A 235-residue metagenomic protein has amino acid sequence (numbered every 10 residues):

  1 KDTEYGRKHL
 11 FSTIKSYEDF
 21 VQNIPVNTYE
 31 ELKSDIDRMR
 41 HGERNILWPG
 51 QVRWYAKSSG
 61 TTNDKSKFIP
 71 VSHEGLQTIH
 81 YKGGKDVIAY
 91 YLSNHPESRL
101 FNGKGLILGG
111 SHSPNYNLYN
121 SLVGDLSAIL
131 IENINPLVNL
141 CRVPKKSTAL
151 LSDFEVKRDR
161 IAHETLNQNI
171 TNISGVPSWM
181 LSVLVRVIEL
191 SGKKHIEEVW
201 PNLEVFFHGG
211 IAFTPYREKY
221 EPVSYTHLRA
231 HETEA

Functional and structural regions predicted by a protein language model:
K1-K57, N63-V205, T214-E218: Nucleotide 5′-phosphate-binding alpha/beta core
S58, T226-T233: Conserved small/polar residues in nucleotide/adenosyl-binding loops
P222-S224: Acidic, proline/serine/threonine- and glycine-rich low-complexity intrinsically disordered segments
